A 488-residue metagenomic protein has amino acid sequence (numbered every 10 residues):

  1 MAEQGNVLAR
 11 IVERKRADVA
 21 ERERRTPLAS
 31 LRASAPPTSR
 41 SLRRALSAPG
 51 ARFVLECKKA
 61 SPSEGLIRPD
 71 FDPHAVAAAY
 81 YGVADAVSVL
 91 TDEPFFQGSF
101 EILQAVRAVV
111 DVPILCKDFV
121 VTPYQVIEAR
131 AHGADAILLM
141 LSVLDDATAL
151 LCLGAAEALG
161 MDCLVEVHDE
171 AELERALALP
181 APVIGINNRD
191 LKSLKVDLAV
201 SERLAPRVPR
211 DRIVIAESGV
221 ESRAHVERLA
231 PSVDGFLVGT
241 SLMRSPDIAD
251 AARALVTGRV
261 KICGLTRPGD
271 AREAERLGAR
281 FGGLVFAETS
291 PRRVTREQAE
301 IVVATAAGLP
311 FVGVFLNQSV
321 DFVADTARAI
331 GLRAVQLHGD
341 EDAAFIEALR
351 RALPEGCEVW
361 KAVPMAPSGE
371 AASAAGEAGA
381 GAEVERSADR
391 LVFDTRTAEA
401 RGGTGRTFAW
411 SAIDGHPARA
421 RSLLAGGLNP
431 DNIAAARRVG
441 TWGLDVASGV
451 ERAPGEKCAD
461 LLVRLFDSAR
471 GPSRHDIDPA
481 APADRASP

Functional and structural regions predicted by a protein language model:
M1-I114, V120-Y124, G133-A136, D146-A147 (+4 more regions): Conserved N-terminal beta1-alpha1 strand-loop-helix module at the mouth
A129: "…together with the soluble PPM/PP2C metallo-phosphatase catalytic core" -> "…together with the soluble PPM/PP2C
L139: Short, acidic (Asp/Glu-rich) active-site segment that either coordinates a divalent metal cofactor
V143: Conserved helix-loop functional segments at active or binding sites
L150: Conserved catalytic core of two-component sensor histidine kinases
I186: Active-site phosphate-binding strand-loop segment of PLP-dependent enzymes
G235: Acidic, Mg2+-coordinating phosphoryl-transfer loop and its flanking beta/alpha structural elements, shared across
